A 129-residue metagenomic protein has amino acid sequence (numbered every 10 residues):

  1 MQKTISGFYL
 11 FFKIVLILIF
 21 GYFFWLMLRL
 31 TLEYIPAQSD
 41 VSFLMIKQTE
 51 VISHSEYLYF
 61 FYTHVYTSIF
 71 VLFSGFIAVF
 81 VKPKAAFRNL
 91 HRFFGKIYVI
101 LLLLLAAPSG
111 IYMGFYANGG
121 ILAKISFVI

Functional and structural regions predicted by a protein language model:
M1-I129: Alpha-helical membrane insertion/targeting regions
